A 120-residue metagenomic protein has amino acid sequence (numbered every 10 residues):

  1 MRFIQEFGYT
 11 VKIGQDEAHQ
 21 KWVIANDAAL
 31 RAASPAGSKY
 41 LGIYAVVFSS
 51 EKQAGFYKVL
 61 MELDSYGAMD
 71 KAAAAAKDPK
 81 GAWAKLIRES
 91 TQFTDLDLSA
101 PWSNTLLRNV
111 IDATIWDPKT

Functional and structural regions predicted by a protein language model:
M1, W116-P118: Intrinsic disorder/low-complexity detector
R2-T10, K58: Active-site-flanking beta-strand signature of metal-NTP-handling nucleotidyl enzymes and homologous cyclase-like
I4, F48-S50: Short, solvent-exposed aromatic-acidic interface loops
T10-K21: Short, surface-exposed ligand-recognition loops at beta-strand->loop->(often short) alpha-helix junctions that present
E17-H19, M69-K71, T114: Short acidic, gly/pro-rich beta-turn/loop elements at beta-sheet edges and active-site/ligand-binding grooves
A25-L41, S50-F56, L60-V110, K119-T120: An amphipathic, aromatic/His-enriched active-site/gating alpha helix that lines ligand/cofactor pockets
Y44-V46: Alpha-helical scaffolding within the catalytic cores of extracellular/periplasmic polymer-degrading hydrolases
